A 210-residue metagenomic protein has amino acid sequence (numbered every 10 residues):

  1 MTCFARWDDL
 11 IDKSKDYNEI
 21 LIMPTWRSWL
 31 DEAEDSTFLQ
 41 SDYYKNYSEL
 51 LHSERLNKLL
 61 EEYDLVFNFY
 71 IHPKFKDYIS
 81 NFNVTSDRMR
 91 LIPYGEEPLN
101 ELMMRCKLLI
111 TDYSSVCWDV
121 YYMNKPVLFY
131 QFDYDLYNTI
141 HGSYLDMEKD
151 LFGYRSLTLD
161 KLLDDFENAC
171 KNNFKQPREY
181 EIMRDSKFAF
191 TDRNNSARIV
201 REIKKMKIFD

Functional and structural regions predicted by a protein language model:
M1-C3: Helix-loop-beta element that forms the nucleotide-linked donor phosphate-binding surface in glycosyltransferases
A5-N81, S156, T191, N195: Conserved catalytic-core segment of nucleotide-activated headgroup transferases in glycan assembly
I11-D12, L99-M104, N138-Y144: Short, charged, surface-exposed secondary-structure boundary motifs
Y17, R105-C106, N124: Short, well-ordered alpha-helix to beta-strand connector turns
L59, E101-L102, E148: Structural alpha-helical scaffold elements that stabilize or flank donor/cofactor-binding regions in carbohydrate
P73-W118: Donor nucleotide-activated moiety binding/catalytic core segment of transferases that use nucleotide-activated donors
F82-V84, S115-K187: Catalytic binding pocket for nucleotide-activated donors in carbohydrate/polymer assembly enzymes
D192-D210: C-terminal alpha-helical cap of glycosyltransferases
